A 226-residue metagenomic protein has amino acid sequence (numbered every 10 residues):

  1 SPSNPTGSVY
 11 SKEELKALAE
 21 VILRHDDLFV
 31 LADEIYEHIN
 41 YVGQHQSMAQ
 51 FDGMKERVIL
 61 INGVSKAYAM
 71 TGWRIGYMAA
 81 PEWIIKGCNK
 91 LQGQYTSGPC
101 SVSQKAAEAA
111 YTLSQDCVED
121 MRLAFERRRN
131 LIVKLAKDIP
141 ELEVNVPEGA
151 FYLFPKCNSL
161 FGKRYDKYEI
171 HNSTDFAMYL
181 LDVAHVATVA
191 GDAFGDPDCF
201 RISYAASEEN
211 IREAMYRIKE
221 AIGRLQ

Functional and structural regions predicted by a protein language model:
S1-Q226: PLP-dependent class I/II
